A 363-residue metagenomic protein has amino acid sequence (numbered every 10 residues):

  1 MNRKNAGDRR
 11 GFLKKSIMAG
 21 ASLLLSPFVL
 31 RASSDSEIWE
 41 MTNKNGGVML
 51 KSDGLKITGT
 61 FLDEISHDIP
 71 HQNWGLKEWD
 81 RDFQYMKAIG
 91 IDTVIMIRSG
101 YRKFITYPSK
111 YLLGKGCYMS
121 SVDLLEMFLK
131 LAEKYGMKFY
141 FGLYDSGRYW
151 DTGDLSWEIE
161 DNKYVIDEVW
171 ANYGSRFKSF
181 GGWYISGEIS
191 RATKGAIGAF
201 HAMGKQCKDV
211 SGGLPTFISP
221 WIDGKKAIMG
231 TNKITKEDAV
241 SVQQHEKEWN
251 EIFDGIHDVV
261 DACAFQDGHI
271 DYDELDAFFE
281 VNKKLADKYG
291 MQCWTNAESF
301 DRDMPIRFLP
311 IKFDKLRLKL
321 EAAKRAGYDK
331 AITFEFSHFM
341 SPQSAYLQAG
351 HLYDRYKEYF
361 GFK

Functional and structural regions predicted by a protein language model:
M1-N2, D68: Generic anion/oxyanion-binding catalytic loop in active/binding sites
N2-G20: N-terminal secretory signal peptides and thylakoid transit peptides that target proteins across membranes
N5, F28-S52: C-terminal segment of N-terminal export signals and the immediately downstream linker at the start of the mature
A19, L24-L30: Hydrophobic membrane-targeting signal helices
T42-K363: Glycan-processing catalytic domains of CAZymes
